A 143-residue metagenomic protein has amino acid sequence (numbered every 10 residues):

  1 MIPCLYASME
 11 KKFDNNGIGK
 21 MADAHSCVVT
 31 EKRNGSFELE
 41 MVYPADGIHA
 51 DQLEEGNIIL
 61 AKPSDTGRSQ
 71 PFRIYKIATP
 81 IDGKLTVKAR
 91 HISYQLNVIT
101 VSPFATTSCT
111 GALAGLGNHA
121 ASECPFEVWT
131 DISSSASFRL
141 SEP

Functional and structural regions predicted by a protein language model:
M1-T107: Assembly/oligomerization scaffold segments
K84, R90-P143: Charged- and aromatic-enriched interaction segments used to assemble and dock large macromolecular complexes
